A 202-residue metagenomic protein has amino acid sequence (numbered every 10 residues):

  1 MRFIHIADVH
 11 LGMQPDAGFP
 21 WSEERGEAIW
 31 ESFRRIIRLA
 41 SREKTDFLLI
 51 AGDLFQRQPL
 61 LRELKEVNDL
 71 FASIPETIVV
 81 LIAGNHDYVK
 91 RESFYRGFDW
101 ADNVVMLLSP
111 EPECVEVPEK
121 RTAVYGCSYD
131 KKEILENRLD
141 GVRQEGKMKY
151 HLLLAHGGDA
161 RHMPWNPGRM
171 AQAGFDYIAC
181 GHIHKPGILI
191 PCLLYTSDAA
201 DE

Functional and structural regions predicted by a protein language model:
M1-I4: Extreme N-terminal starter segment of soluble prokaryotic enzymes
V9, A17-C114: Core catalytic region of metal-dependent phosphoesterases/phosphodiesterases, especially metallo-beta-lactamase-like
H10, L54-F55, H86-D87, D130 (+2 more regions): Catalytic metal-binding/acid-base residues of hydrolase active sites
F47, Y177, K185-P186: Residues at the N-termini of beta-strands
V67, D87-R169, A173, Y177: Conserved catalytic scaffold of divalent metal-dependent phosphoesterases
V79-V80, Y177-H182: A short beta-strand/loop micro-motif in the catalytic core of glycosyltransferases that engages the nucleotide-sugar
L189-L194: A glycine-centered loop/beta-turn motif at secondary-structure junctions
Y195-E202: Conserved small/polar residues in nucleotide/adenosyl-binding loops
